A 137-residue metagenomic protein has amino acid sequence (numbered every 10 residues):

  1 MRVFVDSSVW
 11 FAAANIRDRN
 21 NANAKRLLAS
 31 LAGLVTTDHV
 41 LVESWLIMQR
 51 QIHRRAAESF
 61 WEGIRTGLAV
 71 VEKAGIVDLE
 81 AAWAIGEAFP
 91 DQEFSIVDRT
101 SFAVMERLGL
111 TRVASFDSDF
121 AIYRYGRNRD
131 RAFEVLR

Functional and structural regions predicted by a protein language model:
M1-T36, Q49-E62: Short, well-structured N-terminal submotif of metal-dependent ribonuclease cores
S7, D98-R99: Conserved glycosyltransferase catalytic-site signature
W10-F11, L41, F120-A121: A generic structural signal for short hydrophobic patches within well-formed alpha-helices
S30-L34, L68-V70, G109-T111: Short active-site oxyanion
L68-F89: Acidic catalytic patch
E93-S95: Beta-rich strand-turn-strand
F102, R107-R137: Acidic, PIN/NYN-like endoribonuclease modules and their adjacent C-terminal/linker elements
